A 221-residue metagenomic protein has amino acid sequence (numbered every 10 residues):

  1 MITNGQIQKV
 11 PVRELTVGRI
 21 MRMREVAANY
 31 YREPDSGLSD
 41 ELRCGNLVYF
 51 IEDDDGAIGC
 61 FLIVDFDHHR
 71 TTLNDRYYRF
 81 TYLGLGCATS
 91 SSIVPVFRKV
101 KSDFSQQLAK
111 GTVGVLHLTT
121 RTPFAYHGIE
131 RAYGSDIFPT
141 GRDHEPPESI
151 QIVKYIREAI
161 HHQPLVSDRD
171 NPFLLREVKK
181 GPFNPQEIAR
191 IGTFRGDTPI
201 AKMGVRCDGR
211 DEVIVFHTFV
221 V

Functional and structural regions predicted by a protein language model:
M1-L15, S39-G45, A109-V221: Terminal substrate-recognition subdomain of acyl/acetyltransferases
I7-C87: A conserved beta-strand-loop-helix scaffold within acyl/acetyltransferase catalytic domains
M21-N29, L38, D54-L62, S91-P95 (+3 more regions): Short linear motifs at secondary-structure transitions and domain/linker junctions
V48, I58, K99, D103 (+1 more regions): A generic structural signal for ordered secondary structure
T71, F104-T112: Alpha-helix termini
T81-L83, K101, H217: Polar/charged side chains located within well-ordered beta-strands of beta-rich proteins
A88-Q106: Conserved acetyl-CoA-binding loop-helix of GNAT-fold acetyltransferases
